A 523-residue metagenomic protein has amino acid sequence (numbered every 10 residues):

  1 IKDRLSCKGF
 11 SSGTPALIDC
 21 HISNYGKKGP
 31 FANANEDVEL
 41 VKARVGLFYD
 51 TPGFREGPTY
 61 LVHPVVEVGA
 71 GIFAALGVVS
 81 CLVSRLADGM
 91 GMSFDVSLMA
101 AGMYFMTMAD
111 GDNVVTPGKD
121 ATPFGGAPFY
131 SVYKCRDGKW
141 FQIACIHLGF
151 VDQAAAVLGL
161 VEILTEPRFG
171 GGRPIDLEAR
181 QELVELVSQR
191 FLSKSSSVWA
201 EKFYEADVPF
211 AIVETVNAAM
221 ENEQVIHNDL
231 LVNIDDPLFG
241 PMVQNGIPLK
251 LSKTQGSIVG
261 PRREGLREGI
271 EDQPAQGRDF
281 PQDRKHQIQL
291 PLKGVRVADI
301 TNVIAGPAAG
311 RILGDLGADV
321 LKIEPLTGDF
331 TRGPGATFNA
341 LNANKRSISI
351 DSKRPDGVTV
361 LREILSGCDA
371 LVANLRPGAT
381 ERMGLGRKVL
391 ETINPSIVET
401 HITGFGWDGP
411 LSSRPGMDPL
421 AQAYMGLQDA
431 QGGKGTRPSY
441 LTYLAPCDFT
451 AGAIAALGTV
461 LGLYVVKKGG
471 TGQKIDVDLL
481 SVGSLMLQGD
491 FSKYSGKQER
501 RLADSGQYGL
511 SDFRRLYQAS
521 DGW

Functional and structural regions predicted by a protein language model:
I1-A87, V114-P117, I234, K253 (+5 more regions): N-terminal helix-loop segment corresponding to the beta1-alpha1 unit of nucleotide/adenylate-binding folds
S23-G26, L98-Y104, D137-K139, C145-F150 (+5 more regions): Glycine-rich beta-alpha junction loops
P58-G69, G91-S93, A121-F124, P128-Y130 (+5 more regions): A short glycine-threonine-serine/GTX helix/turn-capping micro-motif
C81-A121, W199, V216, G462-D504 (+1 more regions): Substrate-binding/catalytic subdomain of NAD(P)-dependent oxidoreductase enzymes
V96, I143-A144, D351, A373: Active-site-adjacent beta-strand anchor residues
F124, F129-A206, F210, Y508 (+1 more regions): Aromatic-enriched alpha-helical interface/lid elements that frame and gate functional surfaces
K134-R136, E214-D299, R501-A503, Y508-S520: Terminal low-complexity tails and localization/encapsulation signals of metabolic enzymes
Y204-A218, V320: Short, well-structured beta-strand/strand-turn elements
